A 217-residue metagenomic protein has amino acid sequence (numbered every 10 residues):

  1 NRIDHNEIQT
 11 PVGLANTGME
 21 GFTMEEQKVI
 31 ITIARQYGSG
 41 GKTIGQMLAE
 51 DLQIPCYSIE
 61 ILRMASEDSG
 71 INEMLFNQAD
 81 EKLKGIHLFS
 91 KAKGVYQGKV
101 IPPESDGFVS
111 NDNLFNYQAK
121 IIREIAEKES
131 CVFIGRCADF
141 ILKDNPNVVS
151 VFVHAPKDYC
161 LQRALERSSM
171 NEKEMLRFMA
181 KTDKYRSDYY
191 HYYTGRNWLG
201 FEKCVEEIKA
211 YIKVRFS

Functional and structural regions predicted by a protein language model:
N1-T23: Short, Lys/Arg-enriched N-terminal segments with co-localized hydrophobic residues within the first ~10-30 amino acids
Q27-I31: Pre-Walker A (Motif I) flank of P-loop NTPase domains
I33-Q46: Glycine-rich phosphate-binding P-loop
P55-S66: Short beta-strand-centered segment that lines the nucleotide-binding/catalytic pocket of NTP-utilizing
C56, V148-S150, E206-E207: Conserved beta-strand scaffold positions in the cores of enzyme catalytic domains, especially in NTP/NDP-utilizing
S66-S130: ATP-dependent small-molecule kinase phosphotransfer cores that center on conserved nucleotide phosphate-binding segments
L83-G94, N171-Y211: Small-molecule kinase domains that catalyze NTP-dependent phosphoryl transfer to phosphate-bearing small molecules
A119-S168: ATP-dependent NMP and nucleoside kinases share a basic, alpha-helical "lid"
